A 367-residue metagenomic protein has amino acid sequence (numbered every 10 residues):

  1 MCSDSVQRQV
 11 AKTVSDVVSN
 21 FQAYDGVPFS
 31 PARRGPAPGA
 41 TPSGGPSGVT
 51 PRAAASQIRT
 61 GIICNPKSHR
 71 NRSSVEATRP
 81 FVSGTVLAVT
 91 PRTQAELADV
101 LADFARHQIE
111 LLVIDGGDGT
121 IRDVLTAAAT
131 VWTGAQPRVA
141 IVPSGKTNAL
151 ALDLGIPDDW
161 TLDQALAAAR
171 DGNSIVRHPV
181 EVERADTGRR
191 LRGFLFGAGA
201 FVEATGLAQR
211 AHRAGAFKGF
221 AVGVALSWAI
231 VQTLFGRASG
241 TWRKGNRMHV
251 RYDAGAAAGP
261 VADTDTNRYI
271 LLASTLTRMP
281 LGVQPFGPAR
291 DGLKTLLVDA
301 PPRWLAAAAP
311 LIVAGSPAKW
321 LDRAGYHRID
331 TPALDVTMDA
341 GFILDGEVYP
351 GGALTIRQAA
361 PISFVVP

Functional and structural regions predicted by a protein language model:
M1-D115, G119-T133, W160-A167: ATP/NTP phosphate-donor binding region
C2-G35, G39-R52, I62, A258-D265 (+1 more regions): ATP/nucleoside-binding phosphotransfer catalytic cores, i.e., glycine-rich phosphate-binding loops
G61-I63, H69-R72, P91, T133-D265 (+1 more regions): Catalytic core of DAGKc-family lipid kinases
K67-R70, A200-E203, T277-L281, P302-L305 (+1 more regions): Short, acidic Gly/Pro/Ser/Thr-rich loop/turn segments
A88, V250, F342: Short aromatic-centered micro-motifs
L97, I121-R122, M279-L281, G351: Short, well-ordered alpha-helical microsegments
V113, A140-V142, L296: Hydrophobic/aromatic beta-strand patches that form the interior of the parallel beta-sheet core in alpha/beta enzyme
G197, F201, I270-Q284, V348: Glycine-rich phosphate/pyrophosphate-binding beta-alpha loops
